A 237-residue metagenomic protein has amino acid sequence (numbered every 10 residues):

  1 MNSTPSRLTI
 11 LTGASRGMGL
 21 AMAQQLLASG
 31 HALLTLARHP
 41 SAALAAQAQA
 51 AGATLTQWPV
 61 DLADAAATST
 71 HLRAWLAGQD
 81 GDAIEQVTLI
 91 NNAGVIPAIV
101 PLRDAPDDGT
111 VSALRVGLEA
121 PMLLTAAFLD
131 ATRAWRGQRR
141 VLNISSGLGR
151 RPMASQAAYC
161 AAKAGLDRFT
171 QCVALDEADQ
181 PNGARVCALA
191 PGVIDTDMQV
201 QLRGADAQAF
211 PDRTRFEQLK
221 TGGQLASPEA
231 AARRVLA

Functional and structural regions predicted by a protein language model:
S15-R16: Conserved glycine-rich cofactor-binding loop
S29-A45: Conserved glycine-rich Rossmann-like NAD(P)H-binding loop of the short-chain dehydrogenase/reductase
A50-A66: Rossmann-fold cofactor-recognition segment
E85, V95-V111, D130, S155: Conserved mid-core segment of classical short-chain dehydrogenase/reductases
R103-M122, L166: Catalytic Tyr-X3-Lys loop
T125, A162: Active-site helix of classical SDR
S146: Residue(s) in the substrate-gating loop at a strand-loop-helix junction that position the organic substrate next
A184, A188-L189, T196, G204-A237: C-terminal helical subdomain
